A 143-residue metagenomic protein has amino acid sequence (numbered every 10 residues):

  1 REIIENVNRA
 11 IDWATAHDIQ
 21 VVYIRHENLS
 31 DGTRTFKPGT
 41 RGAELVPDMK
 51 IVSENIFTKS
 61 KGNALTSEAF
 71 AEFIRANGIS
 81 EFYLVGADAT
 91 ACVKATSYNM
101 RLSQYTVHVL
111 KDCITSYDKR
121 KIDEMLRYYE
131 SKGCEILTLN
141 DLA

Functional and structural regions predicted by a protein language model:
R1-R9: Loop-to-helix element that buttresses phosphate recognition and phosphoryl-transfer chemistry
R9-H17, R34-A143: Active-site-adjacent betaalpha module
W13-L29: Von Willebrand factor
